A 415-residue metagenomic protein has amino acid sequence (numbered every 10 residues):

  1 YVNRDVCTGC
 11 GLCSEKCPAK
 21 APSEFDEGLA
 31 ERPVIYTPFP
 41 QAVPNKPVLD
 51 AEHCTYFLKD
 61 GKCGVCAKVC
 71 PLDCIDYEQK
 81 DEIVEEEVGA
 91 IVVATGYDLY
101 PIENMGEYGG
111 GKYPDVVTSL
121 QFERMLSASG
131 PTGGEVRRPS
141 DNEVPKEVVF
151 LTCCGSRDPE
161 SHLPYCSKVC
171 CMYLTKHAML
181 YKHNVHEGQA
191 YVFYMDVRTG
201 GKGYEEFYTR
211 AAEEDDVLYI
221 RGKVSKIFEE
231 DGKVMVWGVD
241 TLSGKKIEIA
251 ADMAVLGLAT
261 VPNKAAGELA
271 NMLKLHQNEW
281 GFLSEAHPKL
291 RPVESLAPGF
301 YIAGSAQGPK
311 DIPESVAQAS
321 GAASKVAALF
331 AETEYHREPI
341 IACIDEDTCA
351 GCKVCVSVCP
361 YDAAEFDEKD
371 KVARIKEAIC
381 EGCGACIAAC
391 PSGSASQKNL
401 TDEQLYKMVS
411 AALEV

Functional and structural regions predicted by a protein language model:
Y1-V415: Residues forming the flavin
